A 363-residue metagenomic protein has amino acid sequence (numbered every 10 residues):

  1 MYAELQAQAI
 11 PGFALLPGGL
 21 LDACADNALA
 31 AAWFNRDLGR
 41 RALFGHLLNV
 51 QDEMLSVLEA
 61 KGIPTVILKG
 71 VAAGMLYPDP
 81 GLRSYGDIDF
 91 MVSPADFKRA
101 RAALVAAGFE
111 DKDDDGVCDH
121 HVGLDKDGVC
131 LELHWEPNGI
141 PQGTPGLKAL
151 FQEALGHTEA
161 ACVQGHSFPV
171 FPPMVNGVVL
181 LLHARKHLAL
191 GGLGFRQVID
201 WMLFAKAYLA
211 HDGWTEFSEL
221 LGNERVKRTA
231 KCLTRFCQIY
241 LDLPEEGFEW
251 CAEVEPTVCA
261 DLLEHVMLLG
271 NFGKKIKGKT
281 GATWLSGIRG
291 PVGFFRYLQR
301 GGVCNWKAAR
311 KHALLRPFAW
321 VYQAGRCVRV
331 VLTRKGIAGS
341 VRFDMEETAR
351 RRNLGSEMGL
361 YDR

Functional and structural regions predicted by a protein language model:
M1-G86, V92-R363: Conserved NTP-donor binding/palm subdomain of two-metal-ion nucleotidyltransferases/polymerases, i.e., the charged
